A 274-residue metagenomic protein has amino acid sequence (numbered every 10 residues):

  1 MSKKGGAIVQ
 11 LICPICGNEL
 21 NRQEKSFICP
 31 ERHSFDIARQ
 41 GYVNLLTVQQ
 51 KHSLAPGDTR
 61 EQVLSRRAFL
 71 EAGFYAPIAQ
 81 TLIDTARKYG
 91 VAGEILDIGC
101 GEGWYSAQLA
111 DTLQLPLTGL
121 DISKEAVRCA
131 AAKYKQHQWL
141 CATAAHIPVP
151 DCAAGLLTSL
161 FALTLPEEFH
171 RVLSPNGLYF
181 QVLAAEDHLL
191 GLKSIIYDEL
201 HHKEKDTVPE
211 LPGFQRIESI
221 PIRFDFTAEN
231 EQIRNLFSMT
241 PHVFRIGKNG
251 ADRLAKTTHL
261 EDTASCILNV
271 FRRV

Functional and structural regions predicted by a protein language model:
S2-A55: N-terminal auxiliary segments of SAM/dcSAM-dependent transferases
I8, I222-V274: Conserved Class I S-adenosyl-L-methionine
A92-G101: Conserved class I S-adenosyl-L-methionine
E102-L113: Conserved SAM-binding loop of SAM-dependent methyltransferases across substrates and taxa, primarily the Class I
S123-E125: Conserved SAM/SAH-binding beta-strand->alpha-helix loop
K135-I147: Conserved SAM-binding strand-loop segment of SAM-dependent methyltransferases
A145-L156: A short acidic, Gly/Pro-enriched loop at the edge of an enzyme's catalytic core that lines a small-molecule cofactor
N176-D187: Conserved beta-strand signature within the Rossmann-like core of class I S-adenosyl-L-methionine
